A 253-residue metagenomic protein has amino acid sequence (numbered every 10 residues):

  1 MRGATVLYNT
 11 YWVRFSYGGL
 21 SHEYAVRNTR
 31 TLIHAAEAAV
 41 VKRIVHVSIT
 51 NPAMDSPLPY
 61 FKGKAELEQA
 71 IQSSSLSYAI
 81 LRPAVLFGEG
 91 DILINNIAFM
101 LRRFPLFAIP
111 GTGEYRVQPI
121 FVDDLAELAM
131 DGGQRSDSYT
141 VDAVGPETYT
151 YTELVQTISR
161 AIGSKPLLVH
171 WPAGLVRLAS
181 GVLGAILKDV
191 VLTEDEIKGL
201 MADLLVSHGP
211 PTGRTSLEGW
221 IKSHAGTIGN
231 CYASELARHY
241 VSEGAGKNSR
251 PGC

Functional and structural regions predicted by a protein language model:
M1, P105-I120, E153, L183-L204: Low-complexity, charge- and small-residue-enriched intrinsically disordered regions
M1-A39, I49-M54: NAD(P)H-binding glycine-rich loop region in Rossmannoid oxidoreductase-like domains and their noncatalytic homologs
L32-I33, K42-V45, L67, I71: Active-site-proximal cofactor/substrate-binding loop regions of enzyme domains
A38-R43, S75-L76: A short helix->loop->beta-strand "cap" motif at the edges of active sites that frequently abuts
S48, R82-P83, V144-G145, E196 (+1 more regions): A secondary-structure boundary/capping signal
M54-S164: Oxidoreductase cofactor-interface core, primarily capturing Rossmann-like NAD(P)-dependent enzymes
L128-T193, D203-C253: Mid/C-terminal beta-alpha module of Rossmann-like enzyme folds, strongest in SDR-family dehydrogenases/epimerases
